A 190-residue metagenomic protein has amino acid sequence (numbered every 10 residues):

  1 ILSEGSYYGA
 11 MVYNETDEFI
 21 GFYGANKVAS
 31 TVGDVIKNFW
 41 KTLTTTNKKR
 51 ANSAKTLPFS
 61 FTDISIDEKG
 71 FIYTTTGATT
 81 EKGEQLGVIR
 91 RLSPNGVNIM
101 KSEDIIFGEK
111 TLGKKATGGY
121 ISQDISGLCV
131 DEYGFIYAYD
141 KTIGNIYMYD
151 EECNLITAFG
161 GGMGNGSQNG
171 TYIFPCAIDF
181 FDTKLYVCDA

Functional and structural regions predicted by a protein language model:
I1-A190: Eukaryotic scaffold repeat domains enriched in small/polar residues
